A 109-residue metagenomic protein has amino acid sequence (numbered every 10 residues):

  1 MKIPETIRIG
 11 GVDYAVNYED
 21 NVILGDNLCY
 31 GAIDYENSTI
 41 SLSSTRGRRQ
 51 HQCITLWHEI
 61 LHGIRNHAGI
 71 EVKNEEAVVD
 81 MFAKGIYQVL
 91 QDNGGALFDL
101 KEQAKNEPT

Functional and structural regions predicted by a protein language model:
M1-H51, H67-T109: Metalloprotease/metallohydrolase-associated module, dominated by Zn2+-dependent proteases
I54-N66: Active-site recognition of the HExxH zinc-binding catalytic motif
